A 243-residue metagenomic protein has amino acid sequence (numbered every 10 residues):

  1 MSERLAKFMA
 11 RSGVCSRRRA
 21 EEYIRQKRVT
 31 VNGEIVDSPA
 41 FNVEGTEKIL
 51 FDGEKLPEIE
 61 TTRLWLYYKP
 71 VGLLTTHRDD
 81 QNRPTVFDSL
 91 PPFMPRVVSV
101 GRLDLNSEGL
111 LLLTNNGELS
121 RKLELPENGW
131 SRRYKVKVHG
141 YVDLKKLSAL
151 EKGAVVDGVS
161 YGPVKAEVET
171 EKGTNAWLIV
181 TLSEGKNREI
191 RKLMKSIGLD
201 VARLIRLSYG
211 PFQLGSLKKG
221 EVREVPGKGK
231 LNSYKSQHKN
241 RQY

Functional and structural regions predicted by a protein language model:
M1-Y243: Basic, flexible Lys/Arg- and Gly-enriched helix-loop patches that mediate nucleic-acid binding at interfaces with rRNA
